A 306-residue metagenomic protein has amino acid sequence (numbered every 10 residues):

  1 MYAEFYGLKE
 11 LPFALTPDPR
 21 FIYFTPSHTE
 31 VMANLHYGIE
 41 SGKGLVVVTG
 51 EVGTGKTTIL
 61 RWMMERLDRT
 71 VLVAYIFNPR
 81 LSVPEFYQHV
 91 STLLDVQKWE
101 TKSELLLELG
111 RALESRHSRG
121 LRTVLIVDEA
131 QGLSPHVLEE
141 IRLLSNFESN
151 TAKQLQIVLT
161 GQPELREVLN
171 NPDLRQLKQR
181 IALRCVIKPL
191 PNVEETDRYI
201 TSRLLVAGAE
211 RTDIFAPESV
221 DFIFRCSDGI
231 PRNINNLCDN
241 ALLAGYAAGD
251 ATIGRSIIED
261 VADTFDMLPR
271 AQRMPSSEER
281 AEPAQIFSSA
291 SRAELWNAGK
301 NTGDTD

Functional and structural regions predicted by a protein language model:
A3, K9-F13, I253-D306: Trafficking entry modules
E10-F13, V71-L72, L81-E100: Conserved NTP-binding/hydrolysis module of P-loop NTPases
S41-M63: Walker A/P-loop nucleotide-binding motif
W62-R66, L165-R180: Short regulatory helix/loop adjacent to the ATP-binding pocket of P-loop NTPases
I76-R80, V168-P172, A182-E195: Conserved AAA+ ATPase "SRH/arginine-finger" region at the nucleotide-binding site
S82-E85, K98-E140, S149-A152, E194-T196 (+3 more regions): Mid-core helix/loop region of P-loop NTP-binding domains shared across ATPases and GTPases
G120, V193, S227-D239, A251-G254: The conserved phosphate-sensing helix
P189-A216: Conserved small helical "lid"/interfacial subdomain of P-loop NTPases
